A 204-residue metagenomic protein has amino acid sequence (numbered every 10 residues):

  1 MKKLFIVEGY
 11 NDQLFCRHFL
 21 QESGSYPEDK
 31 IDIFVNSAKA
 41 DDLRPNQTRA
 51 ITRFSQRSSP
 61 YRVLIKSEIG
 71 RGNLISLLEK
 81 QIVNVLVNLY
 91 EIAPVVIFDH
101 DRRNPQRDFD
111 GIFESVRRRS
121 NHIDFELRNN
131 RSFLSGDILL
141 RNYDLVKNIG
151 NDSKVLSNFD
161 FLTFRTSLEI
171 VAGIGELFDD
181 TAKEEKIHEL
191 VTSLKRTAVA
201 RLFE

Functional and structural regions predicted by a protein language model:
M1-L4: Extreme N-terminal starter segment of soluble prokaryotic enzymes
E8-G9: Helix N-cap/beta->alpha junction signal
Q13, H18-F34, R44-E204: C-terminal accessory helical subdomains adjacent to catalytic cores in phosphodiester- and nucleotide-handling enzymes
